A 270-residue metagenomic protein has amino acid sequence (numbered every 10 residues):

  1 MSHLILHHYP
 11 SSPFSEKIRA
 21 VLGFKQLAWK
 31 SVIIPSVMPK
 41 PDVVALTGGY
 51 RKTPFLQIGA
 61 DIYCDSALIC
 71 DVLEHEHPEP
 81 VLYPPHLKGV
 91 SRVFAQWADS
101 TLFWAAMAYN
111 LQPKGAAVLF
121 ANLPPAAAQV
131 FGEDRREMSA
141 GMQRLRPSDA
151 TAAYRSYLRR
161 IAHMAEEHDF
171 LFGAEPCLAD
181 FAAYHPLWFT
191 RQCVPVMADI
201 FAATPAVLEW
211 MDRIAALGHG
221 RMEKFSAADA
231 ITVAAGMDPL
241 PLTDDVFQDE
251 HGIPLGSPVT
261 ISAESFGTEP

Functional and structural regions predicted by a protein language model:
M1-Q129, I253, T260-P270: GST-like domain detector, emphasizing the conserved glutathione-binding G-site in the N-terminal thioredoxin-like
L82-F94, R135-M142, M222-M237: A short, terminal or domain-edge coil/loop segment
A98-A216: GST-like fold's C-terminal all-alpha helical module
H185, G218, A263-S265: Generic secondary-structure microfeatures
M197-P241: Anionic-ligand-binding alpha/beta catalytic cores of soluble enzymes and soluble regulatory domains that recognize
K224-P270: Conserved RNA-binding domains used in RNP assembly and mRNA/RNA metabolism
